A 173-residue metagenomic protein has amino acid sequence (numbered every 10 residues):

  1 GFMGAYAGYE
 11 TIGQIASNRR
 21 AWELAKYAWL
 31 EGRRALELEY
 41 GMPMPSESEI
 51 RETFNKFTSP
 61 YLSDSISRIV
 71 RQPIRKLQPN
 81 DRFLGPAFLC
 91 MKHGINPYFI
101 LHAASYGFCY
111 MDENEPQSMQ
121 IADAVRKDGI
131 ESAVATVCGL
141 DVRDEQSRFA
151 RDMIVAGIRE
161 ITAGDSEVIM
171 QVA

Functional and structural regions predicted by a protein language model:
G1-A173: Substrate/ligand-engaging "lid" and interaction regions
